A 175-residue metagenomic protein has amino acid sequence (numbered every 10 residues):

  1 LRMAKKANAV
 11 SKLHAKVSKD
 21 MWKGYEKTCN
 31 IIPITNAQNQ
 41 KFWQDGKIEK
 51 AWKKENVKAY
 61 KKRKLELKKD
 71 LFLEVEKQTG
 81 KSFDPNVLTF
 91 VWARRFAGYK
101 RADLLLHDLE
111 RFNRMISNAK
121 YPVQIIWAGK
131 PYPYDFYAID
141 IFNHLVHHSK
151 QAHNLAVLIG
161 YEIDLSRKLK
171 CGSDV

Functional and structural regions predicted by a protein language model:
L1-V175: Catalytic cores of carbohydrate-active enzymes across secretory and cytosolic contexts
